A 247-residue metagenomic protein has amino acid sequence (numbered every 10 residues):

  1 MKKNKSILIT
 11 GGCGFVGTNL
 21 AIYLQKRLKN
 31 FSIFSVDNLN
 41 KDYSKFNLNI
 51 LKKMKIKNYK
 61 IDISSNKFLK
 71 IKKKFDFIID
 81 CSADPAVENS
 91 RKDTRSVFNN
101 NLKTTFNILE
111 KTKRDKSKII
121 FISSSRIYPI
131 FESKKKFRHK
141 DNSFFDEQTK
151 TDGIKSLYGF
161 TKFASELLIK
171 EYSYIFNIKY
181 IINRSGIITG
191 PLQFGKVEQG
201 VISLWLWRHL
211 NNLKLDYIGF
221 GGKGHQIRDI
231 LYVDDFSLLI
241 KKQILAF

Functional and structural regions predicted by a protein language model:
M1-G186, D234: N-terminal Rossmann-like NAD(P)+-binding domain of SDR-like oxidoreductases, especially those catalyzing
S133-S143, L167-I244: NAD(P)-dependent short-chain dehydrogenase/reductase
